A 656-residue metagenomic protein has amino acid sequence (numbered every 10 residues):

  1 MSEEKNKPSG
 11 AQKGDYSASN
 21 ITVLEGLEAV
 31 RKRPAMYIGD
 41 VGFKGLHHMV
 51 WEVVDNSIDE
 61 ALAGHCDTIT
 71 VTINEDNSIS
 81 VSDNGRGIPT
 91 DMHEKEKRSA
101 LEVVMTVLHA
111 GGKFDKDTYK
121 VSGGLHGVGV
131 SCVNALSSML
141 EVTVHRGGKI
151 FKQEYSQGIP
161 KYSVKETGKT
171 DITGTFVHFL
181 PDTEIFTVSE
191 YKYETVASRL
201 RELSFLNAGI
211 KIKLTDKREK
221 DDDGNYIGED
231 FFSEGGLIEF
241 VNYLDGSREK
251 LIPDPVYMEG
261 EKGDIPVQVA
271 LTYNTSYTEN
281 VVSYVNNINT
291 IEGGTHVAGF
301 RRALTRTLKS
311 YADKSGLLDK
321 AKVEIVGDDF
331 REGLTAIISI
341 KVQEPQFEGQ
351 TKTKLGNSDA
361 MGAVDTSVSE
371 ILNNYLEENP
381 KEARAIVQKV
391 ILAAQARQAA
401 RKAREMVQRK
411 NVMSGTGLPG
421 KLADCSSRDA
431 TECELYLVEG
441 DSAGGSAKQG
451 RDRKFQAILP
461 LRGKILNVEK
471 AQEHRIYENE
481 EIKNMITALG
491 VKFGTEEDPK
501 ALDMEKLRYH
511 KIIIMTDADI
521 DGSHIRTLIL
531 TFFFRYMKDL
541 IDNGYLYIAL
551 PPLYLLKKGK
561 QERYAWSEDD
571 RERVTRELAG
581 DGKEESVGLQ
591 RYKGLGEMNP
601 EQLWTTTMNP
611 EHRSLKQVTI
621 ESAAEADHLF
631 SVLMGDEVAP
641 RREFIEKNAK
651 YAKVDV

Functional and structural regions predicted by a protein language model:
S2-S19, L27, W51, D59-A61 (+12 more regions): GHKL-family ATPase ATP-binding module
K32-W51: Conserved short strand/loop->alpha-helix "switch" segment adjacent to the catalytic nucleotide/phosphoryl-transfer site
G87-M92: A short glycine-centered beta->alpha linker in the GHKL/HATPase_c
H93-E94, L101: Short adenine-binding "F-helix/F-box" segment of the Bergerat
E94, E348-M361, Y564-D570, V574 (+1 more regions): Helical (often loop-to-helix) elements that flank the catalytic cores of nucleotide-handling enzymes
Q395, A399-S414, D429-E434, G445 (+3 more regions): C-terminal interaction appendages of subunits in large macromolecular complexes
